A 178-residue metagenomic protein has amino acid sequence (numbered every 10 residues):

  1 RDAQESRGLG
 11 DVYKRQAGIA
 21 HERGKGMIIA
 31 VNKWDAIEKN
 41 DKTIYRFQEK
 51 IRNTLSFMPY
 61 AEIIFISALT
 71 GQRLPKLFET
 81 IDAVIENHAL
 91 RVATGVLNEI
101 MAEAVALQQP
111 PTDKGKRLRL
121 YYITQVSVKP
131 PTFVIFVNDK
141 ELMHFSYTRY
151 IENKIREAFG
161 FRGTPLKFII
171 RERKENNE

Functional and structural regions predicted by a protein language model:
D2-G10: Single conserved hydrophobic/aromatic residue that forms the stacking wall/gate of nucleotide- or nucleobase-binding
R15-E178: C-terminal-of-GTPase-core extension/linker across diverse P-loop GTPases
